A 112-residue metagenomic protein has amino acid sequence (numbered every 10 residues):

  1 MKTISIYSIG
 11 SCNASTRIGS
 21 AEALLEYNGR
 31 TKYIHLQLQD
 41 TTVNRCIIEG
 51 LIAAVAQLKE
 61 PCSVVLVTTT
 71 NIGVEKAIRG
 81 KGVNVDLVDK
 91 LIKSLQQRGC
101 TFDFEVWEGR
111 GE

Functional and structural regions predicted by a protein language model:
M1-R45, A56-Q57: RNase H-like nuclease fold core
S11-S15, L51-E112: RNase H catalytic domain
